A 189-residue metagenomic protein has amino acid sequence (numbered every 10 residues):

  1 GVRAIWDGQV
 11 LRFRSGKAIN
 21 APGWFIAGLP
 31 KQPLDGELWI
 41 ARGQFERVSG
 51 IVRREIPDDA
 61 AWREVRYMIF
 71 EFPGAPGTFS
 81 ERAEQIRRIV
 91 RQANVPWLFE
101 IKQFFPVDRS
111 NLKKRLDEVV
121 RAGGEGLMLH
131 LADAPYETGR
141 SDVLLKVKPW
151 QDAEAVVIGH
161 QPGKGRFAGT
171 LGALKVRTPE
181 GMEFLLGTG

Functional and structural regions predicted by a protein language model:
V2-A18, P57, F72-A75, R91-G189: Nucleic-acid 5′ end/cap handling module spanning
V2-P96: Covalent nucleotidyltransferase
